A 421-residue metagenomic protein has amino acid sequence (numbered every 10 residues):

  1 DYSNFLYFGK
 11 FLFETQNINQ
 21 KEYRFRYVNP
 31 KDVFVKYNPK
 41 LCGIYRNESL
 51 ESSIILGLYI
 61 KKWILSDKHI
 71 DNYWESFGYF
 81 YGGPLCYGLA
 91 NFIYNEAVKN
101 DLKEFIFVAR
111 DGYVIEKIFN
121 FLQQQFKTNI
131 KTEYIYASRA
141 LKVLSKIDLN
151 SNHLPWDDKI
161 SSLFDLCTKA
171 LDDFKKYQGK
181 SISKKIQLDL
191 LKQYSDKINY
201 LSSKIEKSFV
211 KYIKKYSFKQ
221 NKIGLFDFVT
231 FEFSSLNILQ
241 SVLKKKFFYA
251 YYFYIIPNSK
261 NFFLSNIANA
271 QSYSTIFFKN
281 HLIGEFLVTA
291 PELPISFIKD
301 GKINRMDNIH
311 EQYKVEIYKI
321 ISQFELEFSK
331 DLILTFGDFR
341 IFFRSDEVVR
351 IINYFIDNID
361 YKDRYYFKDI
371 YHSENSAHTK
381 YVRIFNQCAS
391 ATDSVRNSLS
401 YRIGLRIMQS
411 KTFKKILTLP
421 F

Functional and structural regions predicted by a protein language model:
Y2, E14-K21, N38-K40, V108-Q124 (+3 more regions): A short acidic (Asp/Glu
Y2-F77: Asp-based, Mg2+/Mn2+-dependent phosphohydrolase catalytic module
F8-L12, V28-R46, I130-D148, F248-L264: Catalytic or ion-translocation cores adjacent to nucleophile or general acid/base/metal-coordination motifs in diverse
Y59-L89, L144-L154, D165-Q387: Long, contiguous domain-sized segments
I93-N95: Phosphate-binding active sites in nucleotide-utilizing proteins
L102-A109, I223-F226: Short glycine-rich phosphate-binding loop at a beta-alpha junction
L122, K127-K169: Long, charge-dense
K380-F421: Boundary detector for helix-to-coil junctions that initiate low-complexity/charged tails
